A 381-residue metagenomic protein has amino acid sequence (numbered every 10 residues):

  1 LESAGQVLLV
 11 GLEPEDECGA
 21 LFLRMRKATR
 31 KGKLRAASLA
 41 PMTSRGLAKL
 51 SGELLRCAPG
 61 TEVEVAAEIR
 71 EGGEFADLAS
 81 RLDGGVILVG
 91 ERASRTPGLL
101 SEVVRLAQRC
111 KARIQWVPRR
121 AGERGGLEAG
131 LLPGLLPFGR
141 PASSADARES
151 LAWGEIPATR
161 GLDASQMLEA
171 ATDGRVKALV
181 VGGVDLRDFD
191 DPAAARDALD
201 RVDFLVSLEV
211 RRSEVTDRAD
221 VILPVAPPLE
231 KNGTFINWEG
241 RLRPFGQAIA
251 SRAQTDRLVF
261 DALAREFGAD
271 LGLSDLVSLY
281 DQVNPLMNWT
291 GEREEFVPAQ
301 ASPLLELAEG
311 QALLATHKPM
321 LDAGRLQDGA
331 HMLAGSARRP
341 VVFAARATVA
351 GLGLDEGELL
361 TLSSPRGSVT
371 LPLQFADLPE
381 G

Functional and structural regions predicted by a protein language model:
L1, P59-A67, A121-R124, L229-N232 (+1 more regions): A short acidic, often aromatic-flanked loop/helix-cap motif at beta-alpha or helix-coil junctions that lines enzyme
E2, Q6, E15, F22 (+2 more regions): Long, well-ordered, tryptophan-enriched scaffold segments
S3-L9, E15-G46, P137-R252, L258-D270 (+1 more regions): A cross-kingdom feature strongest in bacterial/archaeal respiratory oxidoreductases
L39, C57, V117-R119, A226: Conserved beta-strand termini and adjacent loop/short-helix elements that scaffold enzyme active sites in alpha/beta
A48, R124-G130, A323-R325: Short, solvent-exposed polar/charged micro-motifs at secondary-structure junctions
S51, R95, R119, A219 (+1 more regions): Single, functionally critical "micro-switch" positions that shape active/binding sites and transmembrane helices
E53-A58, L132-G134, I222-V225: Short, hinge-like loop/turn segments at secondary-structure boundaries
V86-T172, A315: A glycine-rich, hydrophobic/aromatic-adjacent loop/helix-cap motif
